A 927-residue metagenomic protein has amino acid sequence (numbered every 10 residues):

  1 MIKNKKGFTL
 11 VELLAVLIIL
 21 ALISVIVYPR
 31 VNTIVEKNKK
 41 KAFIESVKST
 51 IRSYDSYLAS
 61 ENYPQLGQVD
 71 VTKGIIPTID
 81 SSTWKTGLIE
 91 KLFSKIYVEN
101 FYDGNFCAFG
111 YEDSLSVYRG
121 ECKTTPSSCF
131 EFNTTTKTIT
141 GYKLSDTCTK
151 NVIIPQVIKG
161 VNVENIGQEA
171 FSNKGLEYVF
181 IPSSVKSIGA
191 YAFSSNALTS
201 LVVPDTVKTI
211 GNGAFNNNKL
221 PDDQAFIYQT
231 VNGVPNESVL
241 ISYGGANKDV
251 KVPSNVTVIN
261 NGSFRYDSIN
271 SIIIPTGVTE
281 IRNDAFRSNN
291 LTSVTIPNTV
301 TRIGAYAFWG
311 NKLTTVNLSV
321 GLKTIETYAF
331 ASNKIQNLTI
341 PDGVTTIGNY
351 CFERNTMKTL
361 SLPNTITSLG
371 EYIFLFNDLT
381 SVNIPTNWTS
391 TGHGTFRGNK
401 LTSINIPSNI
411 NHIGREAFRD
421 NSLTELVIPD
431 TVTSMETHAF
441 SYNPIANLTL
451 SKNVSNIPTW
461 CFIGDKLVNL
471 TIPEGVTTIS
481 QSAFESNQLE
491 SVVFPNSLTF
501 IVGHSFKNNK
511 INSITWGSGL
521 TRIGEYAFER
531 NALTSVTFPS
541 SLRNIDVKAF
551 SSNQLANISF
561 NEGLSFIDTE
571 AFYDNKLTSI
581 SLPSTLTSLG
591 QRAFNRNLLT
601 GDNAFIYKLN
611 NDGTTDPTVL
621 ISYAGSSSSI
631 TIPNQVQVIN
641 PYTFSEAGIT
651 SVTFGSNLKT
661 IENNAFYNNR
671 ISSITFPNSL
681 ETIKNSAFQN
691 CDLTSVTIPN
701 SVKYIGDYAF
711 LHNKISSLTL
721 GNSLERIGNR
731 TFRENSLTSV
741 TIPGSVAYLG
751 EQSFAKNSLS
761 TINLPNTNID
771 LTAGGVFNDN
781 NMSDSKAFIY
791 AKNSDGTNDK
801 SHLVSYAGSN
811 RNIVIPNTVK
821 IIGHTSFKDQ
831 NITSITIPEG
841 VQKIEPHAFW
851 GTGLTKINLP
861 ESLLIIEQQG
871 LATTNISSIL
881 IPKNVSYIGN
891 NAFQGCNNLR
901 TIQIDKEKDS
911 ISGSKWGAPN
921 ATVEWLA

Functional and structural regions predicted by a protein language model:
N4-V31: N-terminal single-pass transmembrane signal-anchor helix
I34-K37, V157: Amphipathic alpha-helical segments that mediate coupling or scaffolding at interfaces
E36-V47: Membrane-proximal amphipathic alpha-helices that sit immediately adjacent to an N-terminal transmembrane/signal-anchor
S46-P64: N-terminal alpha-helical signal peptides/signal-anchor transmembrane segments
A59-T125: Extracellular/periplasmic head regions of type IV pilus-like filament subunits
C107-T125, F215-L220, F594-L599, F777-M782: Repeat-associated, polar segments at repeat-unit boundaries in modular proteins
S128-T136, T147-E164, K174-S187, N196-T209 (+32 more regions): Structural signature of tandem-repeat unit edges
Q168-E169, G189-A192, G211-N216, N261-S263 (+26 more regions): Consensus positions within tandem repeat domains that build extended binding/scaffold surfaces
